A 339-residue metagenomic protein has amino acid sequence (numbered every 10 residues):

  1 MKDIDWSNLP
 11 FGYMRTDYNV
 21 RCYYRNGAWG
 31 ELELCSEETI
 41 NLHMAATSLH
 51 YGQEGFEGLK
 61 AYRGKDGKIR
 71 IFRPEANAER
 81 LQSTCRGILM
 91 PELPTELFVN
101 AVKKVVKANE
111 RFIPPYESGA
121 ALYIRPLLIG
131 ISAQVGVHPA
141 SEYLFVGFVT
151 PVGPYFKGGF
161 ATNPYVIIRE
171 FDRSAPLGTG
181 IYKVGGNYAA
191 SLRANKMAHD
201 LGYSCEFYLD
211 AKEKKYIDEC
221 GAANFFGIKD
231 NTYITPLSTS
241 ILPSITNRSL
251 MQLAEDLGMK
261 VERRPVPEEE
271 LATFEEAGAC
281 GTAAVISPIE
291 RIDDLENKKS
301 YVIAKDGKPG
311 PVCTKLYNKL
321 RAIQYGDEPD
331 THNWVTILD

Functional and structural regions predicted by a protein language model:
M1-V105, L127, Q134-D339: Helix-start/capping segments and mature chain N-termini
T95-L97, V105-G119: Charged, gly/pro-rich active-site loop segments
P115-I129: Extended, Lys/Arg-enriched charged tracts that mediate electrostatic binding to polyanionic substrates
